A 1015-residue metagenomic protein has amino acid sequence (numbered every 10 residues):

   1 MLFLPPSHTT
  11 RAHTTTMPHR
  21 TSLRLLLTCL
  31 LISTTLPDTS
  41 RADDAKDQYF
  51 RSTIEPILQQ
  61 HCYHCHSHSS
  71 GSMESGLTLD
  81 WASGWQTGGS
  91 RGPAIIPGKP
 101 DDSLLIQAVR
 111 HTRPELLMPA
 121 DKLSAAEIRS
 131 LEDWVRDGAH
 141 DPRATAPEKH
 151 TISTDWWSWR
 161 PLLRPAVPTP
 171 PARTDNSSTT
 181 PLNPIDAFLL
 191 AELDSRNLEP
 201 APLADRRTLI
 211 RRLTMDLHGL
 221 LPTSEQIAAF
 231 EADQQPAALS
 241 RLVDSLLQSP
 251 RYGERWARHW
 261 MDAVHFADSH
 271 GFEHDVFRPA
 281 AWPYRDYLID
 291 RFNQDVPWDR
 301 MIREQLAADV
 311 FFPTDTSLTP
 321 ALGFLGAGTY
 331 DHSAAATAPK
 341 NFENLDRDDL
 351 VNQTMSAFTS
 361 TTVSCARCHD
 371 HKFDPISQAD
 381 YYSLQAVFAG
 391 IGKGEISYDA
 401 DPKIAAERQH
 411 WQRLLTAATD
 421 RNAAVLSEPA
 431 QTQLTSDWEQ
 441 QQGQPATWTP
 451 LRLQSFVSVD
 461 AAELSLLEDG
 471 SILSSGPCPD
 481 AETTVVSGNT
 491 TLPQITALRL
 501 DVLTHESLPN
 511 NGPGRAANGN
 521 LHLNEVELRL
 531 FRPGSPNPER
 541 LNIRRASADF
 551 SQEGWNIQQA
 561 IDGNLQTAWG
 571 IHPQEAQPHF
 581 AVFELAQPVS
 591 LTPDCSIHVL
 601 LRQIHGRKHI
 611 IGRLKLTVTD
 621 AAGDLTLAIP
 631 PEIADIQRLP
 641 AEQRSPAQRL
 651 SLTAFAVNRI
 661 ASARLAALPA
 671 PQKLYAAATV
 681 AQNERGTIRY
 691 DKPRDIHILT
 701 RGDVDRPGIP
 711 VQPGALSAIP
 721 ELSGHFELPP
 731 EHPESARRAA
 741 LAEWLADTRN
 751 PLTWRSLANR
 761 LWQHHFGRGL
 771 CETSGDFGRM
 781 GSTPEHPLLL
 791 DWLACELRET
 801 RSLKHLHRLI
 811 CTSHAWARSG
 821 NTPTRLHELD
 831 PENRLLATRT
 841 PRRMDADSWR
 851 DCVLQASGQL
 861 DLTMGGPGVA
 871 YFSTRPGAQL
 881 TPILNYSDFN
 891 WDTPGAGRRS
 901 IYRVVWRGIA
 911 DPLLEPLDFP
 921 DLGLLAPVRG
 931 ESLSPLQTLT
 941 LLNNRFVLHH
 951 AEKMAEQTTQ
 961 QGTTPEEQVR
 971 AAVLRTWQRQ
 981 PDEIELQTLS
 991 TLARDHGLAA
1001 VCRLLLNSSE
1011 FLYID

Functional and structural regions predicted by a protein language model:
P5-L26: Bacterial N-terminal signal peptides that target proteins for export
R24-T35: Bacterial N-terminal signal peptides
A42-E132, H140-A191, R207, R211-R212 (+11 more regions): Solvent-exposed helix-loop boundary motif
L77-G84, S90, H140, A144-A166 (+14 more regions): Primarily the internal scaffold of c-type cytochrome electron-transfer domains, especially repeated/multiheme c-type
P171-R212, D216-R251, F266-P313, A418 (+8 more regions): Primarily short, surface-exposed interaction patches in extracytoplasmic proteins
A238-Q378, L384-Q385, D501-L503, C595 (+3 more regions): Extended surface/linker regions that mediate inter-domain or inter-protein docking in multi-component redox
L434-T484, E506-L508, R529-F531, S535-P593 (+2 more regions): Disordered, acidic Ser/Thr/Pro-rich linker "stalks" and the adjacent N-terminal cap of the next globular domain
Q494-N518, E525-L528, C595-H605, L616: A short beta-strand element within beta-rich, extracytoplasmic domains of secreted/secretory-pathway proteins
